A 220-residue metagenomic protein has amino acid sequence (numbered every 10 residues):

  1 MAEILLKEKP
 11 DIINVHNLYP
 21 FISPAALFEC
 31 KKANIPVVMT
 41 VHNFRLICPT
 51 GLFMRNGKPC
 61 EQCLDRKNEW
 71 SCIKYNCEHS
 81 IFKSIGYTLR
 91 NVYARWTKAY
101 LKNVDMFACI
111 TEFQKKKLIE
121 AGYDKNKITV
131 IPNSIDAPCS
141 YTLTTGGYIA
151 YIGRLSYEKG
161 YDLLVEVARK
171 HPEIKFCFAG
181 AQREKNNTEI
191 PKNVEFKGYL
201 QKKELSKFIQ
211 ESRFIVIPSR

Functional and structural regions predicted by a protein language model:
I4-I22, P36-T40: Short N-terminal targeting/anchoring amphipathic segment
L5, K207-S212: Short alpha-helical donor nucleotide-sugar binding micro-motif in glycosyltransferases
K32, R45, G57-M106, K116: Membrane-proximal helix-turn-helix segments that form the acceptor-binding/catalytic region of lipid-linked
V38, N103-T111: A short beta-strand/loop micro-motif in the catalytic core of glycosyltransferases that engages the nucleotide-sugar
A108, Y141-K159, V165-R169, C177: Conserved donor-binding/catalytic core segment of Leloir-type glycosyltransferases
F113, S134: Carbohydrate-associated surface elements
I152-L155, I174-P191, F196: Glycosyltransferase donor-sugar binding loop
Q210-R220: Acidic donor-binding loop of glycosyltransferase active sites
